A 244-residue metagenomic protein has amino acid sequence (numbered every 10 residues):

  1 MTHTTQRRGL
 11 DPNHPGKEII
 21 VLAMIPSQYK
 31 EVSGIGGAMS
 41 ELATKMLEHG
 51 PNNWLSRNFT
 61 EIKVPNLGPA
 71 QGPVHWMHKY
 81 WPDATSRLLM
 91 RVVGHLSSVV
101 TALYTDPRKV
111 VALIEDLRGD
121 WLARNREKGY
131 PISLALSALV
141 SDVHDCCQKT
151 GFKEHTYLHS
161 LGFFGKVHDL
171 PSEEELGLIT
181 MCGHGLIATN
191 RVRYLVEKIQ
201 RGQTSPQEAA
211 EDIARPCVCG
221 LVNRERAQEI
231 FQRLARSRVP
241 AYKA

Functional and structural regions predicted by a protein language model:
M1-L195, Q207-E225: Conserved mixed alpha/beta catalytic, RNA-binding, or beta-rich assembly cores of soluble enzyme, regulatory
I199-P206: Juxtamembrane helix-boundary/capping and inter-helix hinge elements in multi-pass membrane proteins
V218-A244: Short flanking/linker segments adjacent to small metal-binding domains or redox-active Cys/His motifs
